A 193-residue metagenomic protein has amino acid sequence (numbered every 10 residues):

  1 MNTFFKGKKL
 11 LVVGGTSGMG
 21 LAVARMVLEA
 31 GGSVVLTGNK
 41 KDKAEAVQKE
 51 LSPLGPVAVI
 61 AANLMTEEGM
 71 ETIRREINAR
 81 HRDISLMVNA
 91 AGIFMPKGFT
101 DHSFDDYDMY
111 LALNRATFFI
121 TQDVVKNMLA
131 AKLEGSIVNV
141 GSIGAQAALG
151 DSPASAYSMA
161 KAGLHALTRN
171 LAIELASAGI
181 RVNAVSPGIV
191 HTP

Functional and structural regions predicted by a protein language model:
T16-G18, K40: Conserved glycine-rich cofactor-binding loop
G32-A46: Conserved glycine-rich Rossmann-like NAD(P)H-binding loop of the short-chain dehydrogenase/reductase
L51-E68: Rossmann-fold cofactor-recognition segment
A90-M95: Conserved NAD(P)H cofactor-binding loop of Rossmann-fold oxidoreductase domains
G98-F99, D105-M109: Substrate-binding pocket helix/loop in short-chain dehydrogenase/reductase
L113, T121, A160, T168: Active-site helix of classical SDR
K126, I173-S177: Alpha-helical segment proximal to the catalytic Tyr-Lys
S142: Residue(s) in the substrate-gating loop at a strand-loop-helix junction that position the organic substrate next
